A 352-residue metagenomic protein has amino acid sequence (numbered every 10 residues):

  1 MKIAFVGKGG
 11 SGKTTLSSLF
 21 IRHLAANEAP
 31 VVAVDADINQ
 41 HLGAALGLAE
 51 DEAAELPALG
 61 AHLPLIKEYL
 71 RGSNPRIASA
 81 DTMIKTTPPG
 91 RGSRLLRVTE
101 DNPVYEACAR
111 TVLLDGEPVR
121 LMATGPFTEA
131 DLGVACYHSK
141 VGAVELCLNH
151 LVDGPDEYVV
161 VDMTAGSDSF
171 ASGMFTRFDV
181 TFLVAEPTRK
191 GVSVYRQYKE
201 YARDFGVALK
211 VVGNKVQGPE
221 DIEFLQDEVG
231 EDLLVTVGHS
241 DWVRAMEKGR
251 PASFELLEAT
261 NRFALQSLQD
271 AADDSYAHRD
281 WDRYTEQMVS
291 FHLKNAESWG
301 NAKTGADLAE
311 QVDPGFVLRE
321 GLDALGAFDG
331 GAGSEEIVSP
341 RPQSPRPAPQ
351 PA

Functional and structural regions predicted by a protein language model:
F5: Hydrophobic anchor at the beta1->P-loop junction of P-loop NTPases
G9-G10: Walker A (P-loop) phosphate-binding loop of P-loop NTPases
K13: Conserved lysine of the Walker
L19, V134-E255: Conserved catalytic-core segment of NTP-binding enzymes
A25-E117: N-terminal phosphate/diphosphate-binding loop that engages ATP/GTP or pyrophosphate donors across diverse enzyme folds
A33, V119-L121, L233-T236: Conserved beta-strand scaffold positions in the cores of enzyme catalytic domains, especially in NTP/NDP-utilizing
R94-L113, A123-V159: Cytosolic-facing regulatory segments adjacent to core modules
D204-A352: C-terminal lobe/tail of nucleotide-utilizing enzymes
